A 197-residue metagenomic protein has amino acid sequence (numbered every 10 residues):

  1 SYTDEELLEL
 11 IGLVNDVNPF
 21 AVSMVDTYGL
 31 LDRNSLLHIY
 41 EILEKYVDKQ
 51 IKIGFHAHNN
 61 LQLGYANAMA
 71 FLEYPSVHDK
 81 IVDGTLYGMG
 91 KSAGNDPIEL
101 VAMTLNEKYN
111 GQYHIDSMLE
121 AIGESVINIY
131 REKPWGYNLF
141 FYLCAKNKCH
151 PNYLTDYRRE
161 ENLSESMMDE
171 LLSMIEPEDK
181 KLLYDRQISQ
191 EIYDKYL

Functional and structural regions predicted by a protein language model:
S1-L197: Catalytic cores and adjacent flexible loops of soluble metabolic enzymes that perform enolate/carbanion chemistry on
